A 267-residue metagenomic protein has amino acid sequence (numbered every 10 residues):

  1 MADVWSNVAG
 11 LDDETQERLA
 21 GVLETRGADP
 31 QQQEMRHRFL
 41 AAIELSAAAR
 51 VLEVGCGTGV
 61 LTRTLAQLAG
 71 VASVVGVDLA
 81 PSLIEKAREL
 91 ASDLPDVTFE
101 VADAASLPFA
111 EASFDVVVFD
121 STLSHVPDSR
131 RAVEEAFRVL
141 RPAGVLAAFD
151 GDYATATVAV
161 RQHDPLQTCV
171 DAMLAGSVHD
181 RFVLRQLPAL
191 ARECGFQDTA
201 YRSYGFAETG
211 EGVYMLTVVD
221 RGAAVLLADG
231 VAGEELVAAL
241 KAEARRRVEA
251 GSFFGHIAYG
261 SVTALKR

Functional and structural regions predicted by a protein language model:
M1-A47, V60-T64, L83: Conserved class I S-adenosyl-L-methionine
A2-R26, A200-F254: C-terminal helical/coil "lid" or tail adjacent to the Rossmann-like core of SAM-dependent
L52-V54, T58-S106: Class I SAM-dependent methyltransferase SAM/SAH-binding core
A105-V116: A short acidic, Gly/Pro-enriched loop at the edge of an enzyme's catalytic core that lines a small-molecule cofactor
V116-D128: A short SAM/SAH-binding and catalytic strip from SAM-dependent methyltransferases
R130-V145: A short glycine-rich, Lys/Arg-flanked "PGG" loop and its adjoining helix->strand segment in the class I
V145-G212, L226: Conserved catalytic/acceptor-binding region of the Class I
C194-Q197, Y259-R267: Core SAM-dependent methyltransferase catalytic element
